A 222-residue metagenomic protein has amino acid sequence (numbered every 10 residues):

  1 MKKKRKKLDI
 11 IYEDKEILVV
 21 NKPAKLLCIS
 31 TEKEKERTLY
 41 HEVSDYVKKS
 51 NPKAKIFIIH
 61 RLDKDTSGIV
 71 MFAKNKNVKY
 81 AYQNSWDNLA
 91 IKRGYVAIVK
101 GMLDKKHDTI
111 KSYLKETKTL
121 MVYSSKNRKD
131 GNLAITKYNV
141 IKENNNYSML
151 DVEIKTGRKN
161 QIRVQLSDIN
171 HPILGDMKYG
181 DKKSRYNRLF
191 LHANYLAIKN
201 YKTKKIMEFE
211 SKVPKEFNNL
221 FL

Functional and structural regions predicted by a protein language model:
M1-Y123, K129-I135, K142-E143, F190 (+2 more regions): RNA pseudouridine synthases
I11-Y12, R128, S167, A197 (+1 more regions): A general beta-strand register signal
I29-S30, S124-S125, L150, L174-G175: Thr-Gly-centered strand-to-loop micro-motif
E36-V43, V78, D87, L133 (+3 more regions): Pseudouridine synthase
I58, K137, S148-L150: Conserved structural locus in ABC ATPase nucleotide-binding domains
K100, I141, E153, K199-Y201: A generic structural motif
D168, F221-L222: Motif-centric detector for short Cys/His coordination patterns
